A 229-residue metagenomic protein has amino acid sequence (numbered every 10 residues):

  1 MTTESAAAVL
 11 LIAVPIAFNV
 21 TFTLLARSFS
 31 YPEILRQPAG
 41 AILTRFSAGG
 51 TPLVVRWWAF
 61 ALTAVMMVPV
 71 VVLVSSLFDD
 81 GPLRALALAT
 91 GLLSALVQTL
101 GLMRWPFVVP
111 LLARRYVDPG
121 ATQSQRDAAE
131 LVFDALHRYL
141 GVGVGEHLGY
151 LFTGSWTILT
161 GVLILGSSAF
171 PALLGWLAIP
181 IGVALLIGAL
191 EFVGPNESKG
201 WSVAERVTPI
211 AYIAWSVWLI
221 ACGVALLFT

Functional and structural regions predicted by a protein language model:
M1-T229: Hydrophobic, aromatic-enriched alpha-helical segments typical of multi-pass transmembrane helices
